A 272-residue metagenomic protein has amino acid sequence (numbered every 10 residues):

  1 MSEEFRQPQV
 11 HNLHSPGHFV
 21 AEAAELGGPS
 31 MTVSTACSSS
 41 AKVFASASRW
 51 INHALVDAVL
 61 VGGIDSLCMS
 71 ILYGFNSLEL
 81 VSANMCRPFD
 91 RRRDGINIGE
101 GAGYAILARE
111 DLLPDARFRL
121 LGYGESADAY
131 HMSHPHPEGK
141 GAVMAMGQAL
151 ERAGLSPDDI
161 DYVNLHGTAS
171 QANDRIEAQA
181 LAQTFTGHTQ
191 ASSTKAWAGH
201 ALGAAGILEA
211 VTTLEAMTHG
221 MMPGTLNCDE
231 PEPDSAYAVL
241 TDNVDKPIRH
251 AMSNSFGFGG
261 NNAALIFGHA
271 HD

Functional and structural regions predicted by a protein language model:
M1, F5-S46, I71-I98, A178-I207: Conserved catalytic cysteine-centered active-site region of acyl-thioester-dependent Claisen-condensing enzymes
E22, A105-E110, L121, L181-A182 (+2 more regions): Short beta-strand-to-turn element immediately C-terminal to the catalytic PLP-Schiff-base lysine in fold type I
M31-S34, V59-D65, R117-Y123, D158-L165 (+2 more regions): Beta-strand segments within the central parallel beta-sheet cores of soluble alpha/beta enzyme folds
A47, A102-E110, I207-L214: Alpha-helical metal-binding/catalytic segments enriched in His/Glu/Asp
L55-D57, I248: Short, high-confidence coil segments that cap the C-terminus of an alpha-helix and link into the following beta-strand
S66-P88, E125-M144, T168-A180, H219-H250: Active-site-adjacent elements of ketosynthase-type condensing enzymes
V81, M85-A153, Y162, D272: Condensing-enzyme catalytic core mediating Claisen C-C bond formation in acyl metabolism
P157-D159, S235-D272: Flexible, low-complexity linker/loop segments at domain and module junctions
